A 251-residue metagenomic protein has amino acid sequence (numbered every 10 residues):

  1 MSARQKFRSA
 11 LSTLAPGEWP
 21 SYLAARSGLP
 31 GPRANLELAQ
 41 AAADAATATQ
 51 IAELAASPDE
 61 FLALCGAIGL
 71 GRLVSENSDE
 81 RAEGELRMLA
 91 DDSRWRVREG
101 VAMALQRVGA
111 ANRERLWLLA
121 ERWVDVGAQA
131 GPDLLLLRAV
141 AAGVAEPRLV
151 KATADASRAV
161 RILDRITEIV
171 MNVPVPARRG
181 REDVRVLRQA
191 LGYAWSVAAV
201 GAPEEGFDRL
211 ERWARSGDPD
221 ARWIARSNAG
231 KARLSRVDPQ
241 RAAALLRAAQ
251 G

Functional and structural regions predicted by a protein language model:
M1-L73, I224-G251: N-terminal alpha-helical scaffold/docking segments in eukaryotic complex subunits
A15-L23, A43-L54, E76-M88, A110-D125 (+3 more regions): Amphipathic alpha-helical scaffolding segments comprising HEAT/armadillo-like alpha-solenoid repeats
G31, P58-D59, S93-W95, A128-D133 (+3 more regions): Short inter-helical turns and helix N-cap capping residues of alpha-solenoid HEAT/ARM repeat scaffolds
L36, L64, R98-E99, L134-R138 (+2 more regions): Alpha-solenoid HEAT/ARM repeat scaffold
Q40, I68, M103-A104, A142 (+2 more regions): Residue-level signature of alpha-solenoid helical repeat scaffolds
G100-A141: Hydrophobic, well-structured mid-protein blocks that either form specific transmembrane helices
L149, R165-Q240: Extended alpha-helical scaffolding segments
